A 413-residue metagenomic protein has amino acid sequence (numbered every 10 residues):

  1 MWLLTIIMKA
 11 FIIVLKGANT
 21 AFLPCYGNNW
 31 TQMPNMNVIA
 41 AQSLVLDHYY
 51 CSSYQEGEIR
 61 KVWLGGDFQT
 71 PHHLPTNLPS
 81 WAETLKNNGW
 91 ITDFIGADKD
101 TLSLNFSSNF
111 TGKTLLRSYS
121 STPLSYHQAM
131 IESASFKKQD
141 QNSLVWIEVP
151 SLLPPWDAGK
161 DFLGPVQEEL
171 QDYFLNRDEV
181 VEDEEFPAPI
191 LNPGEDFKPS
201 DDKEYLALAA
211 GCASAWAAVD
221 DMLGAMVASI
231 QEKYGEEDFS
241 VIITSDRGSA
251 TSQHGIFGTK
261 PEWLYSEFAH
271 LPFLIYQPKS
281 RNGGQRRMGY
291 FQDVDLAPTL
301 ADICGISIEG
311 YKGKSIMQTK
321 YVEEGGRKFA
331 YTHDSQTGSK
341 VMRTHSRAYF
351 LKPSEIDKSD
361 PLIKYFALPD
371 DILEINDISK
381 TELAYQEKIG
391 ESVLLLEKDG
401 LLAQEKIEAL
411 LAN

Functional and structural regions predicted by a protein language model:
M1-N413: Catalytic domains that recognize anionic headgroups
